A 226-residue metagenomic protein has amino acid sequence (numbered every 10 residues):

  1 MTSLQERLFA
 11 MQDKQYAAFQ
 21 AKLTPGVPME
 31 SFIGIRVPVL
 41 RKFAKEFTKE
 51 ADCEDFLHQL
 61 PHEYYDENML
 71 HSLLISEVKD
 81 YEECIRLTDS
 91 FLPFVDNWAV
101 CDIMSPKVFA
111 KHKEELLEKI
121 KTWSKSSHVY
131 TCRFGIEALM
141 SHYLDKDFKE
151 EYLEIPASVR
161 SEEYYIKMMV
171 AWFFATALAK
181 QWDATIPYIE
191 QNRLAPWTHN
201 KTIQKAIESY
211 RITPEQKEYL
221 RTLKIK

Functional and structural regions predicted by a protein language model:
M1-K226: Alpha-helical scaffold domains
